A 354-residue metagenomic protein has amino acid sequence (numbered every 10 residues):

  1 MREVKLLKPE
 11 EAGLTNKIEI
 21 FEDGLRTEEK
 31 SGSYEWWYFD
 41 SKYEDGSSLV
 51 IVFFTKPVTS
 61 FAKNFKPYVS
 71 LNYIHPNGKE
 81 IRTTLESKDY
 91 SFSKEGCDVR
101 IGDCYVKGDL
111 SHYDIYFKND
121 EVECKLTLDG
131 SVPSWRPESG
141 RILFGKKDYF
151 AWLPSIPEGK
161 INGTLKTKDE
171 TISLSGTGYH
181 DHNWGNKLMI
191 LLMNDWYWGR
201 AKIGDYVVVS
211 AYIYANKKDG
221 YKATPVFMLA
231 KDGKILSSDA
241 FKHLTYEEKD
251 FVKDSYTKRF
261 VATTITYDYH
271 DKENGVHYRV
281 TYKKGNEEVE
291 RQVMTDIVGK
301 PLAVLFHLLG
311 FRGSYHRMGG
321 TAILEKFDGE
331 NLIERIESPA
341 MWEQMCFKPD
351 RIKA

Functional and structural regions predicted by a protein language model:
M1-A354: Structured soluble/peripheral alpha/beta segments that form catalytic or ligand/cofactor-binding pockets
